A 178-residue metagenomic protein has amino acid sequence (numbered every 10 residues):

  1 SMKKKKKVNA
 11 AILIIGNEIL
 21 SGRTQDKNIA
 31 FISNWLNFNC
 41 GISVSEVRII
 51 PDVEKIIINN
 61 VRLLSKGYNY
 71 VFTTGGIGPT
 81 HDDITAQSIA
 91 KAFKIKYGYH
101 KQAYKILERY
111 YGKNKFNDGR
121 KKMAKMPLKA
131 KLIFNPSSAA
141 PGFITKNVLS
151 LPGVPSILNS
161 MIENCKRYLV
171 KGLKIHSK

Functional and structural regions predicted by a protein language model:
K5-V47: Glycine-rich phosphate/diphosphate-binding loop of Rossmann-like nucleotide-binding domains
G22, I50, L151-P152: Active-site-adjacent beta-strand anchor residues
A30-I84, S88-K91: N-terminal small/polar loop signature for handling phosphorylated ligands or for N-terminal nucleophile
I84-G172: Proline/glycine-rich low-complexity loops and linkers
G172-K178: Short glycine-/aliphatic-rich beta-strand segments at the starts of folded cytosolic domains
